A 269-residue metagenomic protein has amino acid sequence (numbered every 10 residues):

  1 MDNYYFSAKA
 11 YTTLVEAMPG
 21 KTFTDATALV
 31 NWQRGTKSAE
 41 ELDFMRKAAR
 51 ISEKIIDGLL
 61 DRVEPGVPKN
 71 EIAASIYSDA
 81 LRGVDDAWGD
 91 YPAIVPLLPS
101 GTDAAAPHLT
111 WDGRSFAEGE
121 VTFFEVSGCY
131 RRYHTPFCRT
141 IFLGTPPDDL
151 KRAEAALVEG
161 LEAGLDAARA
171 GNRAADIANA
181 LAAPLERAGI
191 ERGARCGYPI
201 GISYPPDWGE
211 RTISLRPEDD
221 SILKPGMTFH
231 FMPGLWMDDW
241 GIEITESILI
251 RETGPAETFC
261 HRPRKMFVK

Functional and structural regions predicted by a protein language model:
M1-K269: Active-site neighborhoods and metal-handling regions in enzymes and metal-associated proteins
